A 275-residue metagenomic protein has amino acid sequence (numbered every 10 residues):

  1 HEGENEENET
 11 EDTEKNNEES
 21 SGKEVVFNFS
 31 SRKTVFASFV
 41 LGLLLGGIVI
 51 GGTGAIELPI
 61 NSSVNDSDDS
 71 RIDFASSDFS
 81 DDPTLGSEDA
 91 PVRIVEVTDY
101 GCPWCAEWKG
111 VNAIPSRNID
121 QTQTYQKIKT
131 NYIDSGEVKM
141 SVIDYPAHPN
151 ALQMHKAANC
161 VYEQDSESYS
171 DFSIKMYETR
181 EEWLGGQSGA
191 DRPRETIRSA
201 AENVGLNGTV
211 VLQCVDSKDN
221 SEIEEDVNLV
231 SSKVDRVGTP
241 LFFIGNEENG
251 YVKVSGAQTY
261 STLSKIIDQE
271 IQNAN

Functional and structural regions predicted by a protein language model:
H1-E57, V92, G110-D120, G189 (+1 more regions): C-terminal cap of thioredoxin/glutaredoxin-like
G54-F74: Ser/Thr/Pro/Gly-rich low-complexity linker/stalk segments immediately outside membranes or between
A75-V92: A short beta-strand-turn-helix
S80, T122-K129, E225-N228: Alpha-helical scaffolding within the catalytic cores of extracellular/periplasmic polymer-degrading hydrolases
D81-D82, R180, Y251: Generic secondary-structure boundary/loop-capping signal
L85, W183, V254: Short clusters of hydrophobic/aromatic residues that line enzyme substrate/ligand-binding pockets
A90, V95-G101, A106-E202, V234-V237 (+1 more regions): Structural alpha/beta surface segment adjacent to cysteine/selenocysteine redox centers across thiol/disulfide enzymes
